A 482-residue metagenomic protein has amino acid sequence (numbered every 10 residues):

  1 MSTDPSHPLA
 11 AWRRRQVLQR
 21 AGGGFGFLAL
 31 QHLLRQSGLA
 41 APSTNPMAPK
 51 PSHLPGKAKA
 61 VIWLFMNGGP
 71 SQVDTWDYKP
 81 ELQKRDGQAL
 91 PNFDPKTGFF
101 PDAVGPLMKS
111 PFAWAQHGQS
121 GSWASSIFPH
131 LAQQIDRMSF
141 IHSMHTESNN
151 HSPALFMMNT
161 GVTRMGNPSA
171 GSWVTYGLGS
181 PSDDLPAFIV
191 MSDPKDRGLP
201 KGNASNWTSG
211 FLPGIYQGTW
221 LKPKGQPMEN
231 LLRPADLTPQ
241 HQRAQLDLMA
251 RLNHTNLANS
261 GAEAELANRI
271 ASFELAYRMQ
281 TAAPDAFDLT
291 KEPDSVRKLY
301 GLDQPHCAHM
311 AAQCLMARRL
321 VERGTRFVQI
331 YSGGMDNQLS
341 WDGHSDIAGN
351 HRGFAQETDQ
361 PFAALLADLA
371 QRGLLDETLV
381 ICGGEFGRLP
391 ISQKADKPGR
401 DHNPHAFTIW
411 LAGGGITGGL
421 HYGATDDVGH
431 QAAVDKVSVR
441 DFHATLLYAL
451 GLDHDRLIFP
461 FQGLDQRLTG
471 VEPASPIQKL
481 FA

Functional and structural regions predicted by a protein language model:
M1-A482: Ligand-binding pockets and gating/stacking loops
